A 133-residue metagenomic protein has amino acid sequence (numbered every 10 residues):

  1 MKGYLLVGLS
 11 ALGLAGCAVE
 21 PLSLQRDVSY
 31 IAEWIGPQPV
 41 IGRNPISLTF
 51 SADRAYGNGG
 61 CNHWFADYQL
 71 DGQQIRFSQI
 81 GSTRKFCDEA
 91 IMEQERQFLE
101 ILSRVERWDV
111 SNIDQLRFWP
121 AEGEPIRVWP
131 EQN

Functional and structural regions predicted by a protein language model:
M1-A15: Sec-dependent bacterial lipoprotein signal peptides
C17-N133: Lipid interaction determinants
